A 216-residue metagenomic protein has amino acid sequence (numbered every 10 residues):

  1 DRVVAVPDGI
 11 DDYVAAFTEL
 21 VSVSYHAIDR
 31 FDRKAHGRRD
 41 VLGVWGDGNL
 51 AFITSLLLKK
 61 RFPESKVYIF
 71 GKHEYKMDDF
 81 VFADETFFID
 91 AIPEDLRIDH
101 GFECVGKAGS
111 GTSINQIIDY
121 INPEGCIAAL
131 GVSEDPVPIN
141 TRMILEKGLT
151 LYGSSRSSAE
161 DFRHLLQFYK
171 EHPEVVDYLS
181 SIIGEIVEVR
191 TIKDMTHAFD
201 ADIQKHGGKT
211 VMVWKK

Functional and structural regions predicted by a protein language model:
D1-V3: Glycine-rich phosphate/adenylate-binding loop and adjacent beta-alpha elements of nucleotide- or dinucleotide-binding
I10-A91: Mid-domain Rossmann-like dinucleotide-binding core that forms the NAD(H)/NADP(H) cofactor-binding site
T18-D29, L56, D90, T112-N115 (+3 more regions): Short, contiguous clusters of charged residues that form electrostatic/catalytic patches at enzyme active sites, used
R33-L42, R61-F62, M77-L149: Glycine-rich cofactor phosphate-binding loops and adjacent beta1-alpha1 units of small-molecule cofactor enzyme domains
G46, G71, V105, G131 (+1 more regions): Short beta-strand/turn micro-motifs composed of small residues that flank or help shape donor/cofactor-binding pockets
Y68, C126-A128, Y152, V211: Structural detector of well-ordered beta-strand residues that form the stable sheet scaffold of enzyme domains
N115, A159-K216: C-terminal hydrophobic helical "lid"/dimerization subdomain of Rossmann-like NAD(P)H-dependent oxidoreductases
